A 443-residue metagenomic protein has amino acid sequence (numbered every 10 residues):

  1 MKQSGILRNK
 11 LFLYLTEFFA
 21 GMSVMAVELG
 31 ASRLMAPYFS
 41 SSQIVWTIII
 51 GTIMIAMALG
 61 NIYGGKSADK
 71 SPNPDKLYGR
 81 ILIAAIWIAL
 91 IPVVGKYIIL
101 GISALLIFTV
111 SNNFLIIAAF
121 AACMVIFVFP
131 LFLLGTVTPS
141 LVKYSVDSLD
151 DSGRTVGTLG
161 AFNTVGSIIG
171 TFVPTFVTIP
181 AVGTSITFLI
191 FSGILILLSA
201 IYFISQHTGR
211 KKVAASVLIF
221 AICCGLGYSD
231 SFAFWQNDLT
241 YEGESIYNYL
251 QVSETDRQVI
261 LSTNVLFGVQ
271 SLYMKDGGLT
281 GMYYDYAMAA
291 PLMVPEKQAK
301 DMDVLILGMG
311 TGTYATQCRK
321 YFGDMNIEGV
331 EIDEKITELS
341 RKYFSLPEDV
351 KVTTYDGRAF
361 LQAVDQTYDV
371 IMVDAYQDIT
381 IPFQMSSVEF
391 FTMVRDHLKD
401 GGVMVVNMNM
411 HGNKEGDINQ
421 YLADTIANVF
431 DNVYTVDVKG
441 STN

Functional and structural regions predicted by a protein language model:
M1-E242, E254-R257, V265-Q270, L292-M302 (+8 more regions): Alpha-helical transmembrane segments of multi-pass membrane proteins
L29, G135, I246, G281-Y284: Electropositive phosphate-/nucleotide-binding environments in soluble metabolic enzymes
W46, Y283-Y284, L339, F360: Tryptophan-centered motif/residue detector
Y249-Q251: Short, surface-exposed charged micro-motifs
N264-L266, K275-D276: Short Gly/aromatic-enriched secondary-structure transition segments
L272-A287: Conserved SAM-binding loop and adjacent beta-strand
N443: Core SAM-dependent methyltransferase catalytic element
